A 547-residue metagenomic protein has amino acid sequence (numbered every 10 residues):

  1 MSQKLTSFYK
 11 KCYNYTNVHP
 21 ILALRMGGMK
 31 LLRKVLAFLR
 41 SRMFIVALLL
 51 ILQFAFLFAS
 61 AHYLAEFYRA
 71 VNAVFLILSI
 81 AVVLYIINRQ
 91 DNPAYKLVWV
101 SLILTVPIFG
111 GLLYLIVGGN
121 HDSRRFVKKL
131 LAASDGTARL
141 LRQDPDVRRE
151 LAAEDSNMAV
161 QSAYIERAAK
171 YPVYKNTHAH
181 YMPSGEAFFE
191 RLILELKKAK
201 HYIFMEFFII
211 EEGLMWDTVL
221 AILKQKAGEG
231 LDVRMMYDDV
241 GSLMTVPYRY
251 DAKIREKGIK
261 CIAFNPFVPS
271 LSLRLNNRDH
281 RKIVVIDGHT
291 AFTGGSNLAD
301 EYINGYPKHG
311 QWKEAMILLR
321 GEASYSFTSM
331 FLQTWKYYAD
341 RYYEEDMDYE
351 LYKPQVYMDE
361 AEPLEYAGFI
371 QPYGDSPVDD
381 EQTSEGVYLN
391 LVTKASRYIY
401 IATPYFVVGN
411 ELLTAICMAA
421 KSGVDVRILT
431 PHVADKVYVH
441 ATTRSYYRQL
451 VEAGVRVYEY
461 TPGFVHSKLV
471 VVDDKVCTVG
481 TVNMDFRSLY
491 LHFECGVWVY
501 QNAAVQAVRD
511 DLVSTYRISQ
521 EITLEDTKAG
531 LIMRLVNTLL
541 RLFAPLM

Functional and structural regions predicted by a protein language model:
L5-E385, N390, K394, A434 (+5 more regions): N-terminal localization/anchoring segments of enzymes in phospholipid and broader phosphate metabolism
F208, P404-Y405, V439: Glycine- and other small-residue-rich loops at beta-strand/loop junctions that grip anionic moieties
E314, A402-T403: A short, conserved beta-strand element enriched in hydrophobic/aromatic residues
A395, Y405-V426, P431, K436: Helical hairpin unit composed of two closely spaced alpha helices linked by a short loop
A415-A419, S445, S514: Short, solvent-exposed amphipathic alpha-helical segments in soluble enzyme and RNA/protein-processing domains
V424-M484: C-terminal structural cap/anchor segments
